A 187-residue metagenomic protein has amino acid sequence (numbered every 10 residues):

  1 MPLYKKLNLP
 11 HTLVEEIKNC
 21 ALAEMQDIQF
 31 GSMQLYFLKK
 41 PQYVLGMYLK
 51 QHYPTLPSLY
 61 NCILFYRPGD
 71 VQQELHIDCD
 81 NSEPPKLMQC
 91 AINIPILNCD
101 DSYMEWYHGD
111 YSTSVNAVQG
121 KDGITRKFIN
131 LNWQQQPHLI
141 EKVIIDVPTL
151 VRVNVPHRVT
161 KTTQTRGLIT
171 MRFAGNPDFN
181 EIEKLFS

Functional and structural regions predicted by a protein language model:
M1-M47, V147, T163-T165, M171-S187: N-terminal auxiliary "cap/dimerization" subdomain that precedes the catalytic jelly-roll/cupin core of mononuclear
K6, N93-P95, L150-R152: Short, well-ordered beta-strand micro-motif
H52-L56, L97-S102, N176-F179: Secondary-structure boundary elements
P54-E74: A short glycine-rich, His/Asp/Glu-containing loop-to-beta-strand
Y60-N61, Q89-A91, R166: Short, surface-exposed beta-edge/turn micro-motifs
C62-L64, I94, M171: A structural signal for short, well-ordered beta-strand segments
R67-I144: Catalytic core of non-heme Fe(II) oxygenases with the double-stranded beta-helix
Q119-S187: Catalytic core of Fe(II)/2-oxoglutarate
